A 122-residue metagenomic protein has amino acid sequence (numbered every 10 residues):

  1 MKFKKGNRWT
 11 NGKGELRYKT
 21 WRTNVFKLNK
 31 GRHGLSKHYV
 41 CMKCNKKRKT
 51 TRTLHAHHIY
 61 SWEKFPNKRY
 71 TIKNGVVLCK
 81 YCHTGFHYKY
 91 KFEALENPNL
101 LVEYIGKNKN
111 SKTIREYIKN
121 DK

Functional and structural regions predicted by a protein language model:
K2-N45, N67-R69: Short, charged surface segments at domain edges that flank catalytic/cofactor-binding sites
H38-C41, T53, V76: Residues immediately within or flanking Cys/His clusters that coordinate Zn2+ in small zinc-binding modules
K49, G75-N97: Short Cys/His-centered divalent metal-binding micro-motifs
L54-W62, C82-F86: Histidine-centered catalytic micro-motifs
H58-K64, A94-E103: Short cysteine/histidine-rich metal-coordination sites, predominantly Zn2+-binding motifs
Y60-N74: Short linker/helix segments within small regulatory modules
I72-Y81, N108-K122: Short Fe-S-cluster ligation motifs
